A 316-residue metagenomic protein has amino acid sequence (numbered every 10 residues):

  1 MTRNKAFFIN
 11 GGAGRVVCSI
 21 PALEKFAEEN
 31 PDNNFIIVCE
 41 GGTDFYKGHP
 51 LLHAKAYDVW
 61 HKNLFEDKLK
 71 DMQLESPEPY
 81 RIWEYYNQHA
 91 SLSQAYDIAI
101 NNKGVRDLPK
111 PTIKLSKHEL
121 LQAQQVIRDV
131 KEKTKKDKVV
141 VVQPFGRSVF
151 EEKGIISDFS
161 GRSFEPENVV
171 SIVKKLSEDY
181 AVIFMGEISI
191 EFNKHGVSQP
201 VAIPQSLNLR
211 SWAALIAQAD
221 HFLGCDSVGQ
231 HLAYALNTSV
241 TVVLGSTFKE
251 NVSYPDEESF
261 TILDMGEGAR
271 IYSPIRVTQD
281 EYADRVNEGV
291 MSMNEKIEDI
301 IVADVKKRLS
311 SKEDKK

Functional and structural regions predicted by a protein language model:
M1-P50: N-terminal pre-catalytic "stem/leader" segment of glycosyltransferase-like enzymes
N4-A6, V139, H221: Structural motif
F8-I9, V38, Q143, M185 (+1 more regions): Short hydrophobic segments within beta-strands
V17, I155-E250: Donor-binding and catalytic core of enzymes assembling or modifying cell-surface/extracellular glycoconjugates
N33, G41-Q122, D129-I156, T247-N251 (+1 more regions): Conserved nucleotide-diphosphate donor binding/catalytic pocket of glycan-assembly enzymes
I36, K70-E75, I183, L223 (+2 more regions): Hydrophobic/aromatic beta-strand patches that form the interior of the parallel beta-sheet core in alpha/beta enzyme
A54-V59, I203-Q205, T261-E267: Short acidic-hydrophobic, aromatic-tinged amphipathic segments that line or gate anion-handling sites
E84-D129, D256-K316: Leloir-type glycosyltransferase catalytic cores
